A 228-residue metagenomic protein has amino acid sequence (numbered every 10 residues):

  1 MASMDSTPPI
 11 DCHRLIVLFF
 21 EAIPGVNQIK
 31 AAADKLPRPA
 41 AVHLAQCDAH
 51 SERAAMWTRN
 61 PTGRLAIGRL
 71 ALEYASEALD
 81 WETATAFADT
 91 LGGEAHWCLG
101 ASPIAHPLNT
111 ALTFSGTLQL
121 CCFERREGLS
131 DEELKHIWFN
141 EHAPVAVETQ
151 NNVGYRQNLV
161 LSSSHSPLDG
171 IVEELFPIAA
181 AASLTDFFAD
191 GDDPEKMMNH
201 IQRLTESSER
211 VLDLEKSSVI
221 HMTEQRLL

Functional and structural regions predicted by a protein language model:
A2-L228: Macromolecular interaction modules
